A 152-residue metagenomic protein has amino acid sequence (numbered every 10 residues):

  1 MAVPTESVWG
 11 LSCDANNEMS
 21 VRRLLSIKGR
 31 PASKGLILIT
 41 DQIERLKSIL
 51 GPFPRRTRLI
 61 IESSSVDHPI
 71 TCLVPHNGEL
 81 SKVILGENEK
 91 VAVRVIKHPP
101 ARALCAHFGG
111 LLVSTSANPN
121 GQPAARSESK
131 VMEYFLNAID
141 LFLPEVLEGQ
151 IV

Functional and structural regions predicted by a protein language model:
M1-V152: Active-site-adjacent structural elements in enzyme catalytic cores
